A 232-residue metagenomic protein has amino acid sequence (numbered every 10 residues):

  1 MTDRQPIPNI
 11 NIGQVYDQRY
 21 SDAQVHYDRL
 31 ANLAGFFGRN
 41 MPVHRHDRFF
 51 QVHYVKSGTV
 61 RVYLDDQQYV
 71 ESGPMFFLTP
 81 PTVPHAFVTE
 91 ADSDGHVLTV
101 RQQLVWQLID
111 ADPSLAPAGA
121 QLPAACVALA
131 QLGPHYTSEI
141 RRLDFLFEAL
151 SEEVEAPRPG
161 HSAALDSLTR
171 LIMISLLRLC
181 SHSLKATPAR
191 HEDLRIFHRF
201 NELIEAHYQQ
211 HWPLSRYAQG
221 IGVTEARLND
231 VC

Functional and structural regions predicted by a protein language model:
M1-Y69: Generic protein-terminus/edge-of-domain signal
T2-Q24, V88-V154: A hydrophobic/aromatic-rich effector-binding and dimerization subdomain of bacterial HTH-type transcriptional regulators
Q51-Y54, R142-L146, L168, I172-S175: Amphipathic, well-ordered alpha-helical segments in soluble domains
D66-P81: Short acidic-glycine-tyrosine-enriched beta hairpin
F77, P81-A86, L104-W106: Histidine-centered metal-chelating micro-motifs
Q131-T137, V154-L165, I174-I221: Short, Lys/Arg-enriched, Trp-marked, Pro/Gly-tolerant hinge/linker segments that flank
